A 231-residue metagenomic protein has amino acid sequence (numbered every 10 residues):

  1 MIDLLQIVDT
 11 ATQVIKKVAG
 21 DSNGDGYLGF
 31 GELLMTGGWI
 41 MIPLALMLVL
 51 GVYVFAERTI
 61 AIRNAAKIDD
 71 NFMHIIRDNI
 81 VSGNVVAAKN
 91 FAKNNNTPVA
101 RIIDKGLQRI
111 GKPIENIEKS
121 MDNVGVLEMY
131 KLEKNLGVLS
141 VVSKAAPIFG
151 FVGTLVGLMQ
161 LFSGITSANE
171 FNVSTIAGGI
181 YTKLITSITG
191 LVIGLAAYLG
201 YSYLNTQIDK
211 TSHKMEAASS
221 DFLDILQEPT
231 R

Functional and structural regions predicted by a protein language model:
I2-K17, V156-A168: Juxtamembrane non-transmembrane "cap" segments at the membrane-aqueous interface of multi-pass membrane proteins
V8-F72: Hydrophobic membrane-targeting segments
M35-T36, V49, V81, I148-L155 (+3 more regions): Short glycine/serine/threonine-biased micro-segments
G38, V52, A88, I103 (+3 more regions): Residue-level signature of catalytic and energy-coupling elements of molecular machines, predominantly ATP/GTP-dependent
M41-V54, S143-G150, I193-A197: Alpha-helical transmembrane segments of integral membrane proteins
I60, A65-F171, L199-R231: Predominantly long cytosolic amphipathic alpha-helical stalk/bundle segments
S174-N205: Pore-lining and gate-forming transmembrane alpha-helices of multi-pass membrane transport proteins
